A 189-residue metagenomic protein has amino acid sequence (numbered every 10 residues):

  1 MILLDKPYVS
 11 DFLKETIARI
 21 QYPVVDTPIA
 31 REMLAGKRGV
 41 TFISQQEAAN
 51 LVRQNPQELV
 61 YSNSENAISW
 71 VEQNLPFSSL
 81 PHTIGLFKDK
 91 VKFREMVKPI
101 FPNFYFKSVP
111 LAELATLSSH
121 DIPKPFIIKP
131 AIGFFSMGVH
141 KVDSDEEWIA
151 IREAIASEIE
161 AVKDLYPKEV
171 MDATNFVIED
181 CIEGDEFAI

Functional and structural regions predicted by a protein language model:
I2-I20: N-terminal basic/disordered segments at the start of proteins
S10-F12, A67-W70, E186-F187: Short, well-ordered alpha-helical microsegments
P23-I29: Short internal beta-strands
I29-D121, F134: Conserved N-proximal alpha/beta basic substrate-recognition cap immediately N-terminal to, or forming the N-lobe
E65, A131, C181-I182: Anionic group-transfer/hydrolysis microenvironments
N103-Y105, D145-E183: Conserved ATP-binding module of the ATP-grasp superfamily
F126-A156, E186-A188: Glycine-rich phosphate-binding loop of ATP-grasp-fold ATP-dependent ligases
